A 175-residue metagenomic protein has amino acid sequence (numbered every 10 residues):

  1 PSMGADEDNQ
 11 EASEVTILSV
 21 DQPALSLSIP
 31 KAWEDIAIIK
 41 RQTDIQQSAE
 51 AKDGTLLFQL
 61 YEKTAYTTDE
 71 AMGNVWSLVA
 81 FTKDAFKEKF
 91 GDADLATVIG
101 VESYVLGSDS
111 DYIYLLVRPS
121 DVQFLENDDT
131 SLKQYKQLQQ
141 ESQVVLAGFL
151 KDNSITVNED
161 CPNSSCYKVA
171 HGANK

Functional and structural regions predicted by a protein language model:
P1-L18, C161-K175: N-terminal, intrinsically disordered, polar/charged segments of Gram-positive cell-envelope systems that serve as
S13-I17, A24, S103: Short, acidic/polar N-cap/turn motifs at the starts of alpha helices
Q22-A85: Secretory pathway targeting signatures of secreted, lumenal, and periplasmic proteins
S26, T64-N74, Y114-L115, D121-S131: Short, surface-exposed beta-strand/loop "edge" segments at domain boundaries and coil↔beta transitions
K31-A32, S108-I113, P119: Short, solvent-exposed coil/turn segments at beta-strand boundaries
K89-F90: Extracellular/lumen-exposed scaffold segments
T97-S108: Short, surface-exposed beta-strand/loop micro-motifs that present aromatic residues
L116-K175: Surface-exposed amphipathic alpha-helical segments
